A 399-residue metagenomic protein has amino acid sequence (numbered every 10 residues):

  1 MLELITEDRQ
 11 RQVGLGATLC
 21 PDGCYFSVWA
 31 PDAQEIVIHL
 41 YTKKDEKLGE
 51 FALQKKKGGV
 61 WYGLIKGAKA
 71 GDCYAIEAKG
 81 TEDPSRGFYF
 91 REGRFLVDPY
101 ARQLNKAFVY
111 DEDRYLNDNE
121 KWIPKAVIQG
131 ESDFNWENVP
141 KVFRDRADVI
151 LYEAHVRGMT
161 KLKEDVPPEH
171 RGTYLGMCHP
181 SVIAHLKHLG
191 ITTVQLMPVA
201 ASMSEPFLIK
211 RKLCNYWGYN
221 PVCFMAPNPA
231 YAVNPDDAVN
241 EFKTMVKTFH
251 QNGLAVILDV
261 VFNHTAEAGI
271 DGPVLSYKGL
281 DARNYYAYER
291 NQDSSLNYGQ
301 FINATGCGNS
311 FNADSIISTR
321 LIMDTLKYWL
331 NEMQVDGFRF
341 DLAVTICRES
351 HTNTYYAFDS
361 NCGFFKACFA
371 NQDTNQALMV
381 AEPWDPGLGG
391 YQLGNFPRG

Functional and structural regions predicted by a protein language model:
M1-P21, K47, K56-V60, L64-L151 (+2 more regions): The feature marks proteins involved in alpha-glucan
D22-F26: Structural beta-strand segments of beta-rich domains
W29-E35, A68: Short proline/glycine-enriched turn/loop motifs at strand-loop junctions of beta-rich domains
V37-H39: Beta-strand signatures of extracellular beta-sandwich domains
Y41-E46: Change "in extracellular beta-sheet-rich domains … of secreted and cell-surface proteins" to "in beta-sheet-rich domains
K69, F143-A147, K187-H188, G279 (+1 more regions): Extracellular/periplasmic catalytic domains that process cell-envelope and extracellular macromolecules
A101, Q334, C347-T354, F358-G399: Conserved alpha/beta catalytic core and glycan-binding cleft of carbohydrate-active enzymes
H155-Q334, L342-A370: Substrate-binding/active-site clefts of carbohydrate-active enzymes
